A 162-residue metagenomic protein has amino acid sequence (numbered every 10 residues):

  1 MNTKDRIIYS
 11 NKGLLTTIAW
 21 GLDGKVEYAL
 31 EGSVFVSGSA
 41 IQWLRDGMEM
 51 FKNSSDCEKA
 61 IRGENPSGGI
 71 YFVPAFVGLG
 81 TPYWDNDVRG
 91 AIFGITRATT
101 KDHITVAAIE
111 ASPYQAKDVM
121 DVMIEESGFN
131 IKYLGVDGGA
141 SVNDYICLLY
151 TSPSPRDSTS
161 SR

Functional and structural regions predicted by a protein language model:
M1-S152, R156: Active-site core segments that coordinate phosphate-bearing ligands/cofactors across diverse enzyme families
